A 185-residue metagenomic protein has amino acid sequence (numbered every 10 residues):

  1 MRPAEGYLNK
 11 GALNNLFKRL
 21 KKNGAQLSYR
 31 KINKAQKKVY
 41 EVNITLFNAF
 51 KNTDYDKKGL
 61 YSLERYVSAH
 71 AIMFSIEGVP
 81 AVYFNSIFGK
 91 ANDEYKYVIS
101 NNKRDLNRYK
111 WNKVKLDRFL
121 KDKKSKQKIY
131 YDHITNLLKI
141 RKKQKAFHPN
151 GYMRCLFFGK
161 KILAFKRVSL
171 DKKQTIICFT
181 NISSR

Functional and structural regions predicted by a protein language model:
M1-I176, I182: Loop/helix patches that line or flank the sugar-binding groove of alpha-linked glycan CAZymes
